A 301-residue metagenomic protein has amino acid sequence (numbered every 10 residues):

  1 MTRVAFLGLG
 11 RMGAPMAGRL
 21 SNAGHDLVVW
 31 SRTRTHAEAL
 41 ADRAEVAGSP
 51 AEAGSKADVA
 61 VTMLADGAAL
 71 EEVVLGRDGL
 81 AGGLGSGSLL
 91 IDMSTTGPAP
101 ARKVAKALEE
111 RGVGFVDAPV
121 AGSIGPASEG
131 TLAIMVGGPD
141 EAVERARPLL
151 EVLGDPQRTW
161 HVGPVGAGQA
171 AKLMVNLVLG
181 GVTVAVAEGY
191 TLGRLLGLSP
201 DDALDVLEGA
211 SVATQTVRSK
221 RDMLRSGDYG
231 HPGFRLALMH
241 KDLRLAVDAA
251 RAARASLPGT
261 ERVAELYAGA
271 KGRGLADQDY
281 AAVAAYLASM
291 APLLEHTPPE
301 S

Functional and structural regions predicted by a protein language model:
M1-M63, S88, M93-S94, R158-T159: NAD(P)+-binding Rossmann beta1-loop-alpha1 motif at the extreme N-terminus of oxidoreductases
R11, P15, V59, A65 (+10 more regions): Amphipathic alpha-helical hairpins
L27, V46, F115-V116, P200 (+1 more regions): Hydrophobic beta-strand scaffold residues
P50-V113: Rossmann-fold NAD(P) dinucleotide-binding segment
L64, T95-L177: Rossmann-fold dinucleotide-binding core
A167-L287: Helical "substrate-binding/catalytic lid" subdomain of Rossmann-like NAD(P)-dependent dehydrogenases/reductases
